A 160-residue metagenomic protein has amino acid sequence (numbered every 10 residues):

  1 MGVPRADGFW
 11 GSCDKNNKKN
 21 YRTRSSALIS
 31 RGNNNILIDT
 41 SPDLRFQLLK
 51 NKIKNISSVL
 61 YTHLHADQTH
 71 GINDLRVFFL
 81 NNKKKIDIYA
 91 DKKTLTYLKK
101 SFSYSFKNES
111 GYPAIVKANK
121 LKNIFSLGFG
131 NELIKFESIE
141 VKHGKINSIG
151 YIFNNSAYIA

Functional and structural regions predicted by a protein language model:
M1-I38, P42-N51, K117-A160: Core dinuclear metal-dependent hydrolase active-site scaffold
P4, C13, I56-V59, T69-F78 (+4 more regions): Surface-exposed loop/turn and secondary-structure junction residues enriched for glycine/proline
R22-R24, K54-N55, K83, P113: Short connector loops at helix/strand junctions that flank enzyme active sites, especially segments positioning acidic
N33-A90: Active-site metal-binding motif and surrounding structural segment of the metallo-beta-lactamase
Q68, T96-K99, K145-I146: Short, well-ordered, mixed-charge alpha-helical segments that flank or form enzyme active sites
N82-K85, T94-A118: Active-site neighborhood of divalent metal-dependent phosphoester bond hydrolases
